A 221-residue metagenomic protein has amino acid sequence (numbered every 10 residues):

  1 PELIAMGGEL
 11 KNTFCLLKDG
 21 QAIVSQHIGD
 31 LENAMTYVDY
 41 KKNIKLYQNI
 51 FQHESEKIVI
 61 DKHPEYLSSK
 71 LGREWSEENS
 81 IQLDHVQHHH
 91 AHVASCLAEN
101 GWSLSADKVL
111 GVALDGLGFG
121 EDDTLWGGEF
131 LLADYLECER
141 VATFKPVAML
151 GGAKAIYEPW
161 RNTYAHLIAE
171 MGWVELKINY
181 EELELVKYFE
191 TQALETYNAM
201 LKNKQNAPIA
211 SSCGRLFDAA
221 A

Functional and structural regions predicted by a protein language model:
P1-A221: Short acidic/glycine-rich loops and adjacent helix/strand connectors that line catalytic pockets where negatively
